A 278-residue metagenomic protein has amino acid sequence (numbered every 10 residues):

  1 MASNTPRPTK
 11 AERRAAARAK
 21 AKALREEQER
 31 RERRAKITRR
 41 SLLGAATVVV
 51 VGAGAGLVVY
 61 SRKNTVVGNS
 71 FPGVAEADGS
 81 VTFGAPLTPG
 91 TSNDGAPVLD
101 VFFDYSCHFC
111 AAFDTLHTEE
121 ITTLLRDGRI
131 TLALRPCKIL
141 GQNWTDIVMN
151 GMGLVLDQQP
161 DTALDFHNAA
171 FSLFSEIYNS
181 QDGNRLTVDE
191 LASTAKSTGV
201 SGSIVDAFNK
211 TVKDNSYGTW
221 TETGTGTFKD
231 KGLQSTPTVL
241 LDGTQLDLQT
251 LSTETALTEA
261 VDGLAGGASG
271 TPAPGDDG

Functional and structural regions predicted by a protein language model:
A2-R34, T38-R40, Y60, N64 (+1 more regions): C-terminal cap of thioredoxin/glutaredoxin-like
R40-V59: N-terminal export signals
G54-A75: C-terminal region of N-terminal signal peptides and the immediate post-cleavage residues of exported proteins
S70-G79, G275-G278: C-terminal low-complexity, acidic/polar tails when present
D78-P97: A short beta-strand-turn-helix
G95, F103-Y105, A111-S193: Structural alpha/beta surface segment adjacent to cysteine/selenocysteine redox centers across thiol/disulfide enzymes
V101-D104, L233: Processing junctions and N-termini across compartments
S106-H108, L246-D247: Short strand->helix junction
